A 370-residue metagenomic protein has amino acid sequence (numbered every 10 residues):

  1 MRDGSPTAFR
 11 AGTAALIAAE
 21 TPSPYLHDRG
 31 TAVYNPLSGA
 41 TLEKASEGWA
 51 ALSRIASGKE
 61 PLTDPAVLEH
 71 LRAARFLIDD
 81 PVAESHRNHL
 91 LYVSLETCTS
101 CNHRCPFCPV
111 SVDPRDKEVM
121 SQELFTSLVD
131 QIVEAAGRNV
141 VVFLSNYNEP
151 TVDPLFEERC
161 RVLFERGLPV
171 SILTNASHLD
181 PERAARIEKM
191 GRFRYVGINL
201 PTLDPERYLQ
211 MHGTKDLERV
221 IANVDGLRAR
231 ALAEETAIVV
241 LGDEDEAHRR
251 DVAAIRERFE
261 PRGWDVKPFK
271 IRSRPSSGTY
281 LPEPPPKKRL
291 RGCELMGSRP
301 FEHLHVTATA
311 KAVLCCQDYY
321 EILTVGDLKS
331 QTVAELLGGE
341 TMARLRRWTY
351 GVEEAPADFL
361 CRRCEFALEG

Functional and structural regions predicted by a protein language model:
M1-D116, K311, C316, V333-G370: N-terminal pre-core extensions flanking Radical SAM catalytic domains
E43, R207, G292, T324-D327: Conserved beta-strand positions that form and line the central face of beta-propeller blades
E43-K44, S53-S57, P61-L62, A66 (+4 more regions): Conserved alpha-helical substructure of the radical SAM core
G48-R54, N223, L227-A237, E257-K288 (+2 more regions): C-terminal accessory region of radical SAM enzymes
H86-R87, R291-S298: Short loop/turn motifs at secondary-structure junctions and domain boundaries
E96, L173, V239-L241, C364: Short hydrophobic segments within beta-strands
P114-K117, T151-D153, D180, D204-Y208 (+5 more regions): Short catalytic/ligand-binding loop motif for oxyanion handling, primarily in non-cytosolic enzymes, centered on
V133-S145, F164-S171, R192-L200, E218-P286 (+1 more regions): Conserved C-terminal portion of the radical SAM core fold that forms the substrate/S-adenosylmethionine-binding
